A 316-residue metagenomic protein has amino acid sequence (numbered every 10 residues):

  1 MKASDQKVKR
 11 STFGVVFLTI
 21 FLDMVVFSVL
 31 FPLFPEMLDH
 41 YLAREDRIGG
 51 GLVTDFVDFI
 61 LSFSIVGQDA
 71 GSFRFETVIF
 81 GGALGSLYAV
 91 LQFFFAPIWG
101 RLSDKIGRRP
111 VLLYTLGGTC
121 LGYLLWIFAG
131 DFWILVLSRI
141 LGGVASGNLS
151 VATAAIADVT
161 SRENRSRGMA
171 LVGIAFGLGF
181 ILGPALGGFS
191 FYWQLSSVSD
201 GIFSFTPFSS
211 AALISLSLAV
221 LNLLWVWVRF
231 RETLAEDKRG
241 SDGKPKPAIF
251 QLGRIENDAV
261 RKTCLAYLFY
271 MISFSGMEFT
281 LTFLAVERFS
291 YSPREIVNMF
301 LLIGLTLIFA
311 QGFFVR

Functional and structural regions predicted by a protein language model:
K2-V8, R231-F269, E287-R288: Juxtamembrane intracellular "pre-TM" segments in multi-pass secondary transporters
K9-F59, N257-M277: Pair of pore-lining "gating" transmembrane helices in MFS-fold secondary transporters
L33-V78, F279-I296: Short amphipathic helix-loop junctions that connect adjacent transmembrane helices in Major Facilitator Superfamily/SLC
F93-F132: Conserved MFS/SLC helix-loop-helix module at the cytosolic interface between two early adjacent transmembrane helices
L137-F176: Cytoplasmic helix-loop-helix junction between adjacent transmembrane helices in 12-TM secondary transporters
M169-Y192: Glycine-rich segments within core transmembrane alpha-helices of 12-TM secondary carriers
L216-E236: C-terminal membrane-cytosol helix-exit motif in multi-pass small-molecule transporters
I296-R316: Transmembrane alpha-helices of Major Facilitator/SLC transporters
